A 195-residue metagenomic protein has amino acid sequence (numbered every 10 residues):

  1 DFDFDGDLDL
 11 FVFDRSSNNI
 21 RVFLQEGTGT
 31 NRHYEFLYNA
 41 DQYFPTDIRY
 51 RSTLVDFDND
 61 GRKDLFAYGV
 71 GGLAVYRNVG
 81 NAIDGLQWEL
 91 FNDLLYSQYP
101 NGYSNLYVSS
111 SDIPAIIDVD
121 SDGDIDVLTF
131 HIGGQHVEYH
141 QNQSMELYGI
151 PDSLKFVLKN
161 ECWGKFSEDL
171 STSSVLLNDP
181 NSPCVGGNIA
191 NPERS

Functional and structural regions predicted by a protein language model:
D1-S195: Beta-propeller-forming repeat regions
